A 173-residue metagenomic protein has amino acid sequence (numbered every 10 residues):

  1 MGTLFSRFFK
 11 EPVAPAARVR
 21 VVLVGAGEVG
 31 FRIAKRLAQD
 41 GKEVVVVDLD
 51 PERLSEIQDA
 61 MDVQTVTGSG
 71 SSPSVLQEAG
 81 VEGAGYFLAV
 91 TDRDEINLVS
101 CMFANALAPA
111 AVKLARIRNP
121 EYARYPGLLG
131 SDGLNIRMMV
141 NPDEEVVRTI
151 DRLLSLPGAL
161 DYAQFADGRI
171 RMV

Functional and structural regions predicted by a protein language model:
M1-V173: Cytosolic regulatory regions of ion transport systems
